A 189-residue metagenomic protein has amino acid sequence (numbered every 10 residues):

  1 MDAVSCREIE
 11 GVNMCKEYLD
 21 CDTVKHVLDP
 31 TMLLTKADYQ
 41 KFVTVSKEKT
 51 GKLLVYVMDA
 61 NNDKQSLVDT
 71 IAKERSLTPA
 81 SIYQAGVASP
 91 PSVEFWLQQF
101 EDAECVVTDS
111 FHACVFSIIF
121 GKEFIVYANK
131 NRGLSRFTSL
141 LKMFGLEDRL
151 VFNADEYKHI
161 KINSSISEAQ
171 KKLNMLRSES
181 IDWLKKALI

Functional and structural regions predicted by a protein language model:
M1-I189: Active-site anion-handling motifs in enzyme catalytic cores
